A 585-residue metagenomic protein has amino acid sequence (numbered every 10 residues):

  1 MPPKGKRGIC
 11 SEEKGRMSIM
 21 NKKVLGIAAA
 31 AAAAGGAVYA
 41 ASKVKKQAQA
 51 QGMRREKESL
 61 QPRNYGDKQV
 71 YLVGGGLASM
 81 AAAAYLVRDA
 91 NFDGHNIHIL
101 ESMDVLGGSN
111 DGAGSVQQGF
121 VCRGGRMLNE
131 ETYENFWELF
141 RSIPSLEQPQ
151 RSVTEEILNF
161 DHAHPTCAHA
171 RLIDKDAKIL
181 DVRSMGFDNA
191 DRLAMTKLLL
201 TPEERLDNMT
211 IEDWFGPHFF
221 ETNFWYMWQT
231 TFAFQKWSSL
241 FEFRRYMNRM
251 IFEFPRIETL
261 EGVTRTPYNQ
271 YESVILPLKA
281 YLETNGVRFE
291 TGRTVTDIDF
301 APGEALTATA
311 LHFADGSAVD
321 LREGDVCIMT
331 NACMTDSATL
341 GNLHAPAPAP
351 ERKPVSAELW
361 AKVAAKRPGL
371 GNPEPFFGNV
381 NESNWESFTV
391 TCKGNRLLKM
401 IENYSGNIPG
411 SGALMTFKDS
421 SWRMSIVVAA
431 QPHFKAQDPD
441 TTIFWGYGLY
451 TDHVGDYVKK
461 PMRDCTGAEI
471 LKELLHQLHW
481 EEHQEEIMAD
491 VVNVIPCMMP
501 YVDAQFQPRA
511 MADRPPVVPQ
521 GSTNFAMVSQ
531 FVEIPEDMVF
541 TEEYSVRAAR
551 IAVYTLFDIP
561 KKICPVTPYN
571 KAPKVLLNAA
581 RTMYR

Functional and structural regions predicted by a protein language model:
N21-V70, R88-G94, N578-R585: Extreme N-terminal leader/targeting segments of oxidoreductases
G74-G76: Glycine-rich Rossmann-fold phosphate-binding loop(s) that bind the pyrophosphate of adenine dinucleotide cofactors
V87-G114: Glycine-rich FAD pyrophosphate-binding loop
Q118-L158: Conserved FAD-binding subdomain of flavin-dependent enzymes
L146-F252: Rossmann-like flavin
R249-V326, N331: Helical element adjacent to the flavin cofactor pocket in flavoenzyme catalytic cores
I251-T264, G324-V326, M334-R547, Y554-L556 (+1 more regions): C-terminal segments that line or cap access tunnels to active or ligand-binding sites in enzymes and enzyme-associated
T555-R585: Active-site-proximal substrate-binding core of FAD-dependent oxidoreductases
